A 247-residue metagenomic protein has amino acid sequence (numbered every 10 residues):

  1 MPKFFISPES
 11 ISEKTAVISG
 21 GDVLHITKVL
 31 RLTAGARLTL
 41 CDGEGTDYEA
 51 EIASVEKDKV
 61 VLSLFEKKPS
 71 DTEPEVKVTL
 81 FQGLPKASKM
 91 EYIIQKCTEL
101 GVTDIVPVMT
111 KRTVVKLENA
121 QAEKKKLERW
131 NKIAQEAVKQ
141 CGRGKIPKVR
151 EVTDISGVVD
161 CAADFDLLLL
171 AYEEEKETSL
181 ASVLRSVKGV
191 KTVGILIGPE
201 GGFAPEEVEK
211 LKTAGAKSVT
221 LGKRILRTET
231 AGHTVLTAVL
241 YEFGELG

Functional and structural regions predicted by a protein language model:
M1-P69: N-terminal positively charged helical leader segments and presequences
A16-I18, E75-T79, K191-V193, T213-L221: Glycine/charged-rich beta-loop-alpha catalytic/anionic-binding loops adjacent to active sites
L38, S63, T72-F81, L184-K191: Mobile, glycine- and charge-enriched loop segments and immediately flanking short secondary-structure elements within
D42, M109, E173-E175, P199 (+1 more regions): Short secondary-structure boundary segments
F65, D71-L169: RNA substrate-binding interface of SAM-dependent RNA methyltransferases
D166-I197, G201-G202, E207, K217-V219: Active-site/ligand-binding-proximal alpha/beta "capping" segment
P205-G247: Structured adenosyl-cofactor binding patch, chiefly the S-adenosyl-L-methionine
